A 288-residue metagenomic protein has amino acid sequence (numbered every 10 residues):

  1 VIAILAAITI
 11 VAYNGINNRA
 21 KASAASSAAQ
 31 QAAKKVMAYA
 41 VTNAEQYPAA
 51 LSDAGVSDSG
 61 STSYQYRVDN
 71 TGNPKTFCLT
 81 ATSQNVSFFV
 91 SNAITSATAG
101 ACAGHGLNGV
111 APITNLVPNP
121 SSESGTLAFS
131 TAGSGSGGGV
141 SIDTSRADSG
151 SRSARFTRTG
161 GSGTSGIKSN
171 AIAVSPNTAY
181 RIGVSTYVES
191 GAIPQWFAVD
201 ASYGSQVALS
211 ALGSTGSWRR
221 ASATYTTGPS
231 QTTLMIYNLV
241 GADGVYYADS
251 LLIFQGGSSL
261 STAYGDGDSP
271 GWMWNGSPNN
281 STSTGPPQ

Functional and structural regions predicted by a protein language model:
V1-Q30: Amphipathic alpha-helical segments typified by the pilin-like N-terminal helix that continues immediately C-terminal
I2-I4, A29, D53-S57, N170 (+2 more regions): Alpha-helical interaction segments
V11-N14, Y39, E123: Nucleotide phosphate-binding site architecture
N18, A38, I253: Active-site micro-motifs of SAM-dependent methyltransferase domains
S26, Y39-T42, Q46, A132 (+1 more regions): Generic macromolecular interface patches on structured domains
M37-T114: Periplasmic/extracellular, small/polar-rich flexible segments of pilin-like filament-forming proteins
N108-Q288: Extracellular and organelle-lumenal recognition/adhesion modules and their flexible linkers in secreted
